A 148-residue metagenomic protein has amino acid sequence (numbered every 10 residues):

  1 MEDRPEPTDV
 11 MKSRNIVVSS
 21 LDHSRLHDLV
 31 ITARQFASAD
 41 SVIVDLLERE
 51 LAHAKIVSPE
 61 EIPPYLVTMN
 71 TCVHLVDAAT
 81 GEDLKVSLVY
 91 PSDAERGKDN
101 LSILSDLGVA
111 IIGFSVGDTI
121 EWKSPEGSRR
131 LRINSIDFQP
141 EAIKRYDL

Functional and structural regions predicted by a protein language model:
M1-P63: N-terminal intrinsically disordered, low-complexity, charge/repeat-rich segments that act as generic
I16, L66, R129: Residues that recognize and position ribonucleotide moieties
D45-Y90: Long amphipathic N-terminal alpha/beta scaffold segment
N70-C72, T80-S128: Non-DNA-binding regulatory cores of transcription-related proteins, predominantly C-terminal effector-binding
A78-G81, D93, D137-I143: Short, conserved beta-turn/loop elements at beta-strand boundaries and strand-helix junctions
G97, E141-L148: Short, solvent-exposed secondary-structure boundary/capping segments
I133-S135: Conserved hydrophobic positions within beta-strands
